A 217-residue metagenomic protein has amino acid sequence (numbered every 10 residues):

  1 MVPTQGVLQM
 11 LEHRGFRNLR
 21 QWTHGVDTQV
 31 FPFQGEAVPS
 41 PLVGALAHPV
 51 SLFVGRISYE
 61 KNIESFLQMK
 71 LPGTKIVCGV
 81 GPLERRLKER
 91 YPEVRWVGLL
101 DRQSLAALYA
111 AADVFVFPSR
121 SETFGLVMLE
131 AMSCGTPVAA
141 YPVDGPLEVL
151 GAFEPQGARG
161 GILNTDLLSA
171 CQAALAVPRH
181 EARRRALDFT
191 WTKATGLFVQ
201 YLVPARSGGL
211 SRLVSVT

Functional and structural regions predicted by a protein language model:
M1-L42: Donor nucleotide-sugar binding/catalytic pocket of nucleotide-sugar-dependent glycosyltransferases
V43-P72, I76: Conserved donor-binding/catalytic core segment of Leloir-type glycosyltransferases
E84-Q103: Nucleotide-activated donor-binding/catalytic signature segment of Leloir-type glycosyltransferases, i.e., the conserved
R85, V143, L147-A173, T192: Change "using UDP/GDP/dTDP sugars" to "using nucleotide sugars
A107-A112, F198: Short alpha-helical donor nucleotide-sugar binding micro-motif in glycosyltransferases
R120: Aromatic "clamp/platform" in nucleotide-sugar-dependent glycosyltransferases that forms part of the donor/acceptor
P137-A140: Short hydrophobic beta-strand element within catalytic cores of glycosyltransferases and related nucleotide-activated
A176-R212: A charged, aromatic-enriched C-terminal amphipathic alpha-helix characteristic of glycosyltransferases across folds
